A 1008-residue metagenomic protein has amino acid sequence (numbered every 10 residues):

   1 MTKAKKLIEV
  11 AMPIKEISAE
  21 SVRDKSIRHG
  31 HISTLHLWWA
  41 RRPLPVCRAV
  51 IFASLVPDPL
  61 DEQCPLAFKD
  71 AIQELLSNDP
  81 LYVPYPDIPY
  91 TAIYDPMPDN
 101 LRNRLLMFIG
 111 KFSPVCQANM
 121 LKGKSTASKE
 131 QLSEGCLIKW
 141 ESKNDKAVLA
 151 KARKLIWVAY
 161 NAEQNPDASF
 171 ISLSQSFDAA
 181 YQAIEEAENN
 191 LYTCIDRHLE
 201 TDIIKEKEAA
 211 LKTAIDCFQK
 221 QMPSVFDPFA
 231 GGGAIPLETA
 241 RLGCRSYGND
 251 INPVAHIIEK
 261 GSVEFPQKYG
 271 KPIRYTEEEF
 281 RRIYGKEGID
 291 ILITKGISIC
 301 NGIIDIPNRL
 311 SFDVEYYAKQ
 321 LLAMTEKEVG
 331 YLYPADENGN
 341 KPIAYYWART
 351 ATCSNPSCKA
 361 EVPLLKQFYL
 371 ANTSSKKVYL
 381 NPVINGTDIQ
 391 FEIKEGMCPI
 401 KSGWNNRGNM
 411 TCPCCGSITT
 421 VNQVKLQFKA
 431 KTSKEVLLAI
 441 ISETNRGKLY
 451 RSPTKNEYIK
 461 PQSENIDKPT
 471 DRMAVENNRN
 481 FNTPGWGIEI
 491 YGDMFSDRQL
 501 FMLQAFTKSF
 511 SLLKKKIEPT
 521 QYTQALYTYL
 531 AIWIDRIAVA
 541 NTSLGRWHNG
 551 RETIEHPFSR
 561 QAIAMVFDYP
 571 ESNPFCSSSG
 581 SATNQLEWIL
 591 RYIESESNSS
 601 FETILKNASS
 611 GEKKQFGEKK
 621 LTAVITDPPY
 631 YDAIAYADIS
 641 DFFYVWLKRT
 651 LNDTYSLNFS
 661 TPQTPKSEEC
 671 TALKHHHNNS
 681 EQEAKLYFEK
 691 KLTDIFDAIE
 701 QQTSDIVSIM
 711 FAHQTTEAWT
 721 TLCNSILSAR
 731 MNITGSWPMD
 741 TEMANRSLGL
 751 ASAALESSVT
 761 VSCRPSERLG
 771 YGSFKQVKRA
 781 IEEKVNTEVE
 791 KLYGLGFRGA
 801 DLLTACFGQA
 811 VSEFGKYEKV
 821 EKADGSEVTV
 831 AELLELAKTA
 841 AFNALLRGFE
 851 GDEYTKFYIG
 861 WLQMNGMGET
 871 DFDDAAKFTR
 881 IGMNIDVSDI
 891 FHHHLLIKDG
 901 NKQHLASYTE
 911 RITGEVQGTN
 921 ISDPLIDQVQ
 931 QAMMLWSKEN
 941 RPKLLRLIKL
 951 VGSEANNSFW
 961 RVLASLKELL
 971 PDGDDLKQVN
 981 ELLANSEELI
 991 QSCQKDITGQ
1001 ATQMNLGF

Functional and structural regions predicted by a protein language model:
T2-F226, A240-L621, A633-S680, I695 (+6 more regions): Nucleic-acid modification enzymes, centered on SAM-dependent nucleic-acid methyltransferases
F226-G233: Class I SAM-dependent methyltransferase "Motif I" SAM/SAH-binding loop
P228, N249, T626-P628: Conserved beta-strand/loop positions that form the S-adenosyl-L-methionine
G233-A234, I634: Conserved SAM/SAH-binding loop-helix junction of Class I S-adenosyl-L-methionine-dependent methyltransferases
E689-D705, S728: A short glycine-rich, Lys/Arg-flanked "PGG" loop and its adjoining helix->strand segment in the class I
S708-F711: Short catalytic-loop micro-motif centered on adjacent basic/acidic residues
